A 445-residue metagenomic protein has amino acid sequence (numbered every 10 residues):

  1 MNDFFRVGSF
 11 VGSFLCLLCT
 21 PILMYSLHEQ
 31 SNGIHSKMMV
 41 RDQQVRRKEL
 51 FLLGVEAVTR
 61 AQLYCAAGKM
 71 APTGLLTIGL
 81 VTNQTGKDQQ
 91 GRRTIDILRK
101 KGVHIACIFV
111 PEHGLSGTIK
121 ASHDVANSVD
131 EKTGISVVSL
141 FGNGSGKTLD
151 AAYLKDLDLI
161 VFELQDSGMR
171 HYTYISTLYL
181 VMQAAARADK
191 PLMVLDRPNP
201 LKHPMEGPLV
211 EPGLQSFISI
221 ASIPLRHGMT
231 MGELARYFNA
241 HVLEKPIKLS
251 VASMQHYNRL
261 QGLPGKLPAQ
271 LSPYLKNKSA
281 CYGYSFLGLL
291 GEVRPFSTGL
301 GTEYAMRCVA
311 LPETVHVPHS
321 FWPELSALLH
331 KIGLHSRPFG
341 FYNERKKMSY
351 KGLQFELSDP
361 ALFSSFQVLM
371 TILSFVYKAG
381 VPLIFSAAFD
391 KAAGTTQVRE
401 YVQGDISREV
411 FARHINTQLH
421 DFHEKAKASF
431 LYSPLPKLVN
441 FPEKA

Functional and structural regions predicted by a protein language model:
K48-V103: N-terminal phosphate-binding or glycine-rich loops at protein starts, especially the Walker A/P-loop of NTPases
A106-E112, L195: Short internal beta-strands
G117-S122, M193-Q215: Glycine-rich, charge-decorated loop segments at or immediately adjacent to ligand/cofactor-binding or catalytic sites
V125-D156, M169: Glycine-rich oxoanion-binding loops at beta->alpha junctions
D166-L178: Glycine/threonine-rich flexible loop motifs
Q215-L287: Conserved anion/nucleotide-ligand pocket segment
Y257-S336: Glycine-rich, aromatic-lined ligand/substrate-binding cores of catalytic and carbohydrate-binding domains
A305, A310-H414: Conserved functional hotspot residues or short segments at active or partner-binding sites across diverse domains
